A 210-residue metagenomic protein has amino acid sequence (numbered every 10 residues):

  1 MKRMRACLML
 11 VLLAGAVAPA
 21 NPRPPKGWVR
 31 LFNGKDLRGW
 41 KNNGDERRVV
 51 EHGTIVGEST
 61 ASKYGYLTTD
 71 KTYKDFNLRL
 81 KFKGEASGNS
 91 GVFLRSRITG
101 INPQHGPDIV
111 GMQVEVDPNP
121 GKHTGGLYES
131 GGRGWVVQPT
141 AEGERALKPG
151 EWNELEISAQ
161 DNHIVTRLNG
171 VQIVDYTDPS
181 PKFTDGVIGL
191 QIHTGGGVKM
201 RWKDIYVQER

Functional and structural regions predicted by a protein language model:
M1-L8: Bacterial N-terminal signal peptides that target proteins for export
L10-P19: Hydrophobic h-region of N-terminal signal peptides that target proteins for export in Gram-negative bacteria
P19-R210: Carbohydrate-interacting regions of secretory-pathway proteins
